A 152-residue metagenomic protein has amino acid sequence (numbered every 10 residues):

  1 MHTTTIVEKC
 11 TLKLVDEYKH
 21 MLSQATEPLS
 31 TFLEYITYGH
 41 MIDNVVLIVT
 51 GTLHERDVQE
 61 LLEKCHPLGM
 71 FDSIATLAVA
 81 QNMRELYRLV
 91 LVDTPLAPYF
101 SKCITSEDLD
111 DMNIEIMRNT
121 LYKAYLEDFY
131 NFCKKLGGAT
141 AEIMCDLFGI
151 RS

Functional and structural regions predicted by a protein language model:
M1-S152: N-terminal domain-start signal
